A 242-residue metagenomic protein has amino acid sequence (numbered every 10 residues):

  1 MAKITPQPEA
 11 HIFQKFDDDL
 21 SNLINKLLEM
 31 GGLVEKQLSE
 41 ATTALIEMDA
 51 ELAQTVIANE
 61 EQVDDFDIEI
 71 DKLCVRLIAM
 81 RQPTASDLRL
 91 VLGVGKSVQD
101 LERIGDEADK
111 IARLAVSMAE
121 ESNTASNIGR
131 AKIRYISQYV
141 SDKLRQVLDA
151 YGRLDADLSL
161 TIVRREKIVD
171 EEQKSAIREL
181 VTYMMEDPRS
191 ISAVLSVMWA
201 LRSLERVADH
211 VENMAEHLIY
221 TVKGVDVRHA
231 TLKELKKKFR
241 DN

Functional and structural regions predicted by a protein language model:
M1-N242: Cytosolic, long alpha-helical scaffolding segments
